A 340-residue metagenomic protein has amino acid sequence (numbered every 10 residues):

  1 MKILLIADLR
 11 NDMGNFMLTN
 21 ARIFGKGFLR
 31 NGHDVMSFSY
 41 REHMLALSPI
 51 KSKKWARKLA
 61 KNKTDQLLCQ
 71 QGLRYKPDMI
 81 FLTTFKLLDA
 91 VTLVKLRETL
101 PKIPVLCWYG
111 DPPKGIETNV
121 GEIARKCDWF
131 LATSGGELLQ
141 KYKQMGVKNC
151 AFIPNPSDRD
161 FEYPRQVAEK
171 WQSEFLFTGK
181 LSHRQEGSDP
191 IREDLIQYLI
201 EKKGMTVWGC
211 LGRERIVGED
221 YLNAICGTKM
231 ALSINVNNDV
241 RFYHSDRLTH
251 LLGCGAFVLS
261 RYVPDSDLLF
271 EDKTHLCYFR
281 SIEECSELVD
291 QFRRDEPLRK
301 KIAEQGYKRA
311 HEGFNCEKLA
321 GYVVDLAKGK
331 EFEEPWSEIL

Functional and structural regions predicted by a protein language model:
M1-K54, L67, T84-V91, R125 (+3 more regions): Nucleotide-sugar donor-binding catalytic core of glycosyltransferases
L67-L68, T92, I116-N119, D220 (+1 more regions): Short acidic active-site motifs
C69-L87: Short N-terminal targeting/anchoring amphipathic segment
L96-P112, W129: Active-site proximal beta-strand in glycosyltransferases
P113-F130: Membrane-proximal helix-turn-helix segments that form the acceptor-binding/catalytic region of lipid-linked
L276-I282, Q291-E296: Conserved acidic donor-binding segment of nucleotide-sugar-dependent glycosyltransferases
R294-D325: A charged, aromatic-enriched C-terminal amphipathic alpha-helix characteristic of glycosyltransferases across folds
C316-L340: C-terminal alpha-helical cap of glycosyltransferases
